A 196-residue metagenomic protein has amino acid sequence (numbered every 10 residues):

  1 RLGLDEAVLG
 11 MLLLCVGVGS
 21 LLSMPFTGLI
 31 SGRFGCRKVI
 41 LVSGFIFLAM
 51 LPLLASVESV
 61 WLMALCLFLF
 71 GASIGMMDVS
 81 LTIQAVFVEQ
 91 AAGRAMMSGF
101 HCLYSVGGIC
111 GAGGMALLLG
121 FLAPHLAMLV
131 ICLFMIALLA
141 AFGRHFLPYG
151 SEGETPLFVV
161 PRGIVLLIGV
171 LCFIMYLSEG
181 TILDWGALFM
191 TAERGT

Functional and structural regions predicted by a protein language model:
R1, F68-L69, R162-S178: Pair of pore-lining "gating" transmembrane helices in MFS-fold secondary transporters
R1-A7, D184-T196: Short amphipathic helix-loop junctions that connect adjacent transmembrane helices in Major Facilitator Superfamily/SLC
G17-V18, S105-C110: Short hydrophobic/small-residue motifs within alpha-helical transmembrane segments of multi-pass transporter-like
L22-W61: Conserved MFS/SLC helix-loop-helix module at the cytosolic interface between two early adjacent transmembrane helices
M50-L54, F70, F142: MFS-fold secondary transporters
L67-C102: Cytoplasmic helix-loop-helix junction between adjacent transmembrane helices in 12-TM secondary transporters
H125-R144: Symmetry-related core transmembrane helices of the 12-TM Major Facilitator Superfamily/SLC fold
L138-G169: Flexible interhelical linker loops that connect adjacent transmembrane helices in multi-pass membrane transporters
